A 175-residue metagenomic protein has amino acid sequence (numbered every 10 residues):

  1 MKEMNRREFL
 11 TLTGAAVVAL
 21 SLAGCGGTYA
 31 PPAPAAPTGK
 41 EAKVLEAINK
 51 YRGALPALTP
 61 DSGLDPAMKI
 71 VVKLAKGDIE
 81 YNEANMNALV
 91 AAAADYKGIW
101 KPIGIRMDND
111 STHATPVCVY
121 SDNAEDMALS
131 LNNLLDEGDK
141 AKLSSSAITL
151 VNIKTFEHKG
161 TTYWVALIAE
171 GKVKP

Functional and structural regions predicted by a protein language model:
M1-A23: N-terminal secretory signal peptides and thylakoid transit peptides that target proteins across membranes
G14, K73, H158: Residue-level marker of positions within ordered structural domains that often coincide with functionally constrained
G26-T28: Bacterial signal peptide processing site
P32-I99: Short, well-ordered surface patches within globular domains
V90-P175: A well-ordered secondary-structure block
